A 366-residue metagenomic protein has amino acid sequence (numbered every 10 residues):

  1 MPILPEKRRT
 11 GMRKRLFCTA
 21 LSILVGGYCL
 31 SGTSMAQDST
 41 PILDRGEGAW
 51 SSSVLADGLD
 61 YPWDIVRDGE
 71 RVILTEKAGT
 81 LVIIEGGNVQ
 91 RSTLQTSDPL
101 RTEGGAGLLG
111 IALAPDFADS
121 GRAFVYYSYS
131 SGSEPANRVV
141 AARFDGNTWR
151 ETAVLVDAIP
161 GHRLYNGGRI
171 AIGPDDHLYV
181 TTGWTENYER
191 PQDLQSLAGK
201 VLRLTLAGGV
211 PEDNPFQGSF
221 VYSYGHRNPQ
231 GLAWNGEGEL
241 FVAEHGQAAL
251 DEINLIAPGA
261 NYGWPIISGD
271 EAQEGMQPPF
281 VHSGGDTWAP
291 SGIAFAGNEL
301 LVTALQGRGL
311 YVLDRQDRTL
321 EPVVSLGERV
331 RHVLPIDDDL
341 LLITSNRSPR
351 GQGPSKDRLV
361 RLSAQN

Functional and structural regions predicted by a protein language model:
T10-A20: Bacterial N-terminal signal peptides that target proteins for export
T19-Y28: Bacterial N-terminal signal peptides
M35-N187, E239-G246, W288-L320, L334-N366: Acidic, Gly/Ser/Thr-rich repeat motifs that build Ca2+-stabilized beta-propeller blades
Q37-W50, V210-P215, Y262-G275: Blade/loop signatures of beta-propeller domains
A142-N147, L204-P211, I256-G263, A364-N366: Short loop/turn segments immediately following beta-strands, especially the blade-tip and inter-blade linker loops
V221-L250: Repeat-solenoid scaffold signature
V330-H332: Repeated scaffold domains used in trafficking and secretory/extracellular systems, primarily beta-propellers
